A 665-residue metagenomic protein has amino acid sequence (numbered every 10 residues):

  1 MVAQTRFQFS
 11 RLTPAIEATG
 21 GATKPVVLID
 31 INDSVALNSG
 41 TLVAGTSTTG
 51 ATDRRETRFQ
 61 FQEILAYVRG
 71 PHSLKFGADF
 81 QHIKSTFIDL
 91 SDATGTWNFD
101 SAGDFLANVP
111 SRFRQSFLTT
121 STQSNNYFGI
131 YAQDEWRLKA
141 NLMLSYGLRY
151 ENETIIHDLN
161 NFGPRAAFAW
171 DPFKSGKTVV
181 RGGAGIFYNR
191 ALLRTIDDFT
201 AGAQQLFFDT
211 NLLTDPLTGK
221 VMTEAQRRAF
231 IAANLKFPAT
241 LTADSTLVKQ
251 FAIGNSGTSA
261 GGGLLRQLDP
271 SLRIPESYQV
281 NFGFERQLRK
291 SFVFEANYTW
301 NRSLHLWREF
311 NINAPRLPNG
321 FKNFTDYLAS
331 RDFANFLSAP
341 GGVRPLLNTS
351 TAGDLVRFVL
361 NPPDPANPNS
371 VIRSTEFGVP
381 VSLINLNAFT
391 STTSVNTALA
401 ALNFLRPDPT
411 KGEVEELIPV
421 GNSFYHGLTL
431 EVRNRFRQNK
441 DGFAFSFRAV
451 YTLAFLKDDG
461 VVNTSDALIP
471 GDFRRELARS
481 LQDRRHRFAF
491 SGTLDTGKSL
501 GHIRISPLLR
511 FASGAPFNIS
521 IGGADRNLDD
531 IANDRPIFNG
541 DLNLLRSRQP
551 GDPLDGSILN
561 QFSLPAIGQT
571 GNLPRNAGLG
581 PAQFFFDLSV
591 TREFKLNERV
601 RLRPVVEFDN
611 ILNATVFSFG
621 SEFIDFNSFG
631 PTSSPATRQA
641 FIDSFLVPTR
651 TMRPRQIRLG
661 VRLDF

Functional and structural regions predicted by a protein language model:
M1-G129, P318, K322, D326-Y327 (+2 more regions): Replace "related TpsB outer-membrane translocases also match" with "some related outer-membrane beta-barrels such as
Q4-Q8, R55-T57, D79, G129-D209 (+1 more regions): Structural signature of Gram-negative outer-membrane beta-barrels, strongest in the C-terminal barrel of TonB-dependent
T13-A15, K177-T218, L304-F310, S506-N518: Surface-exposed extracellular loop regions of Gram-negative outer-membrane beta-barrel proteins, predominantly
T19-N38, E56, Q81, S91-S101 (+8 more regions): Flexible, surface-exposed loop regions and adjacent strand-edge segments of Gram-negative outer-membrane beta-barrel
P25-G40, D92-T119, A201-T258, I537-I558: Core domains of carbohydrate- and sulfate-ester-processing enzymes
I64, G70, G77, K139-R149 (+3 more regions): Alpha-helical hinge/cap motifs
K84-R137, A398-F404, V414-R437, S446: Outer-membrane beta-barrel transmembrane domain signature of Gram-negative proteins, especially the mid-to-C-terminal
N141, I155, G262-L265, D269-V280 (+1 more regions): Short, solvent-exposed micro-motifs at the edges of structured domains
